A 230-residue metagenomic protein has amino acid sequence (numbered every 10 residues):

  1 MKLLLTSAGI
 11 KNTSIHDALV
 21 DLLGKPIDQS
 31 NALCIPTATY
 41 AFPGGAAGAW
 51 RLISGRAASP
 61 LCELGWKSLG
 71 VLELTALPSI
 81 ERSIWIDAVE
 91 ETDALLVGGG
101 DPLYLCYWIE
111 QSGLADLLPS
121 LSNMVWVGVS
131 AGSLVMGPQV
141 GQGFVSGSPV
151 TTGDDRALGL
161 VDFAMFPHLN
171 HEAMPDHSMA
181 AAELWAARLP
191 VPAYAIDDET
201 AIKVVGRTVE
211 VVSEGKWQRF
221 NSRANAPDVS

Functional and structural regions predicted by a protein language model:
M1-D28, A38-L52, G141-S230: C-terminal and late-domain segments of enzyme folds
I15, E81-R82, L114, S178: Amphipathic coiled-coil/heptad-repeat helices and related helical stalk/stem segments that mediate oligomerization
V20, A58, W85-I86, L114-P119 (+1 more regions): Short amphipathic alpha-helical segments and helix-helix/interface helices
S30, T39-E110: Portal/gating segments that form or line small-molecule/metal binding sites
A32, L95, S130, M165 (+1 more regions): A residue-level signal for conserved active-site and pocket-lining positions in enzyme catalytic cores
D93, S122-N123, P190: Residue-level detector of structured alpha->beta connecting loops
G98, Y104-M174: Class I SAM-dependent methyltransferase SAM-binding "motif I" and its flanking Rossmann-like core
